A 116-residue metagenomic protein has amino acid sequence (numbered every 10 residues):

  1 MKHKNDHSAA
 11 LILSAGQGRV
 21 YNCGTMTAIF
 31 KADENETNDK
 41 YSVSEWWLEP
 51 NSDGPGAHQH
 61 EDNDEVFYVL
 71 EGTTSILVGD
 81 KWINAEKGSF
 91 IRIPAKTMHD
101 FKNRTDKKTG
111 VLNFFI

Functional and structural regions predicted by a protein language model:
M1-L13: Basic/polar N-terminal segments that are highly enriched at the extreme N-terminus, encompassing both cleavable
I12-S14, R19-V20, T73, D80-M98: Short acidic-glycine-tyrosine-enriched beta hairpin
Q17-A57, N63-D64: A short glycine-rich, His/Asp/Glu-containing loop-to-beta-strand
F30, V43-W47, V66, W82 (+2 more regions): Conserved hydrophobic/aromatic beta-strand scaffold that supports enzyme active sites
E49, G79, P94, R104: Residue-level recognition of the GNAT/N-acetyltransferase active site
P55-A57, V78-I83: Short beta-strand segments
D62-D64, Y68-T74, G79: Glycine- and acidic-residue-biased ligand/ion/polar-headgroup-sensing regions
A95-I116: Ligand-binding loop in jelly-roll beta-barrel domains
